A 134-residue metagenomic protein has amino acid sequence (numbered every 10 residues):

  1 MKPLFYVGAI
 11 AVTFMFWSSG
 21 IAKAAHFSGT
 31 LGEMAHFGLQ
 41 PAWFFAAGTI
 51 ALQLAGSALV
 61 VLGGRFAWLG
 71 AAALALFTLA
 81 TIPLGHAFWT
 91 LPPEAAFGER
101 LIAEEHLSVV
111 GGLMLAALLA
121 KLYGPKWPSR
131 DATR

Functional and structural regions predicted by a protein language model:
M1-A25, W43-A55, L62-R134: Extended, low-polarity transmembrane helix blocks
A9, F27-Q40: Short juxtamembrane and helix-loop transition motifs at transmembrane-helix boundaries in membrane proteins
